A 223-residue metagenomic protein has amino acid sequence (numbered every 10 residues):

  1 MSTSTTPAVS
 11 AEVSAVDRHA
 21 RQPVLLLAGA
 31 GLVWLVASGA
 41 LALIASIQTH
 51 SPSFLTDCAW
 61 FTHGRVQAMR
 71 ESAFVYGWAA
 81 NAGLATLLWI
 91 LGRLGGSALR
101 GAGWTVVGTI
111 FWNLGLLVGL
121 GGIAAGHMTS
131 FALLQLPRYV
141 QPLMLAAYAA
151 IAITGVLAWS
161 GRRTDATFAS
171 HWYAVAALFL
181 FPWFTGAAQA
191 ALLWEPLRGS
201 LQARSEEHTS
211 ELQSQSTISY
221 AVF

Functional and structural regions predicted by a protein language model:
M1-V24, S53-C58: Extramembrane terminal tails and long inter-domain/linker segments of multi-pass membrane proteins
S10, E195-P196, L201-A203: Generic alpha-helical structural signal
V24-S53, H63-S97, G101-G126, Y139-W159 (+4 more regions): Hydrophobic cores of alpha-helical transmembrane segments in multi-pass integral membrane proteins
T56-F61, Q202-R204: Short, charged low-complexity linear motifs
F131-Q141, T167-S170, S200-E206: Non-cytosolic membrane-interface motifs at loop->transmembrane helix junctions
A158-T167: Inter-helical turn/loop segments and adjacent helix faces that build the functional surface of alpha-helical bundle
A221-F223: Domain-scale activation on soluble regions of proteins
